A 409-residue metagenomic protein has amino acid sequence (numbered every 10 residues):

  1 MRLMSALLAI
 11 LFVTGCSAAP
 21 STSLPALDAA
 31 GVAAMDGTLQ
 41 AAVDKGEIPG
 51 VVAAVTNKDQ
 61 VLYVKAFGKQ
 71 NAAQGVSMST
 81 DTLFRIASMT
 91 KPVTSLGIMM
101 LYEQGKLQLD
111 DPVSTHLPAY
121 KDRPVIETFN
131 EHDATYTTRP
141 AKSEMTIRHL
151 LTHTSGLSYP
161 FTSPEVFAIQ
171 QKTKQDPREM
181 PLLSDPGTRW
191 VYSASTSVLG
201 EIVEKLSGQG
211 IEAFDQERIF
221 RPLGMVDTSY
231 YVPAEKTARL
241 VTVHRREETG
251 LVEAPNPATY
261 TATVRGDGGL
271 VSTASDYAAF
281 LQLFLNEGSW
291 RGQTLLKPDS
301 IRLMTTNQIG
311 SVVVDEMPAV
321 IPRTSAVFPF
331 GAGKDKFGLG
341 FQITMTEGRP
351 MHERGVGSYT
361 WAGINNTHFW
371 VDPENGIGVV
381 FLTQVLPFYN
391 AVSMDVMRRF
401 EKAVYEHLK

Functional and structural regions predicted by a protein language model:
R2-A9: Sec-dependent signal peptide recognition, specifically the positively charged N-region followed immediately by
T14-G15: C-terminal motif of bacterial Sec signal peptides marking the signal peptidase cleavage site
P25-I86, K106-Q108, D122-N130, E253-P255 (+3 more regions): Short, conserved catalytic-motif segment at the N-terminal edge
D36-L39, A53, D59, R85-H116 (+3 more regions): Active-site SXXK
V52-A54, H149-T152, V191, S229 (+2 more regions): Structural recognition of the beta-strand scaffold that forms the well-ordered cores of secreted hydrolase catalytic
N71, P118-V356: Short, surface-exposed loop or secondary-structure junction motifs that flank catalytic or metal-binding residues
S358-T360, N365-N375: Short, surface-exposed beta-strand/loop micro-motifs that present aromatic residues
